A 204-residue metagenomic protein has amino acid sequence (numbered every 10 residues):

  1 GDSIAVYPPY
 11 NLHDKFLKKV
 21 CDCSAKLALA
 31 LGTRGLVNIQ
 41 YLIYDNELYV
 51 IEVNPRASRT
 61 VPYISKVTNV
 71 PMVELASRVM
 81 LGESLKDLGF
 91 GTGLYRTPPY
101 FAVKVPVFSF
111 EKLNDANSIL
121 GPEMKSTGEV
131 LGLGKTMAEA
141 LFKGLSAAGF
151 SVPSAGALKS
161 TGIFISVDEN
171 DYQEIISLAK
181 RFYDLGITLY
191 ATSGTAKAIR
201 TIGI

Functional and structural regions predicted by a protein language model:
G1-A155: ATP-dependent carboxylate activation and anion-phosphoryl transfer catalytic cores that bind Mg-ATP to form
C23, E174-S177, G194-T195: Short Gly/charged-rich anion-binding patches and loops
R34, T161, T188: Short acidic/polar active-site loop segments enriched in Thr and Asp
K135, V167-D168, G194: Cofactor-binding loop segments of dinucleotide-utilizing enzymes, especially the Rossmann-like FAD- and NAD(P)+-binding
F150, S160-L185: Glycine- and Gly-Pro-enriched alpha-helical subdomains that act as flexible, kink-prone "lid/hinge" or packing modules
F164, F182, G186-I199: Short internal beta-strands
I202-I204: Short, intrinsically disordered, charge-balanced linker/junction segments flanking boundaries in proteins
